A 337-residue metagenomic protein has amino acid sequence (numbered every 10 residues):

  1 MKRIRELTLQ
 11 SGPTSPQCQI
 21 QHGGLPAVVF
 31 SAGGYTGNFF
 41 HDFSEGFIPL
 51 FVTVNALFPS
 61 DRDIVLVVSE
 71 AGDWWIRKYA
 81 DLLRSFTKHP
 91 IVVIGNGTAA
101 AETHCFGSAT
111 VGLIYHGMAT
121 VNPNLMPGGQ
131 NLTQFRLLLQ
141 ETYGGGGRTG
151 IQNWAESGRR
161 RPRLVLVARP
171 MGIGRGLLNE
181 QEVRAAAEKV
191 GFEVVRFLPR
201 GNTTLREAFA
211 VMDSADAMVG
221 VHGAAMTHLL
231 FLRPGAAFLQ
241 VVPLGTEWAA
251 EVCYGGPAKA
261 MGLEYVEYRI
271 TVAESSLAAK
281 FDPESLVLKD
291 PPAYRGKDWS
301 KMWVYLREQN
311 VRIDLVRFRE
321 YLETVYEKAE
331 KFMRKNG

Functional and structural regions predicted by a protein language model:
M1-G337: The feature primarily captures lumenal catalytic ectodomains of type II secretory-pathway glycosyltransferases
